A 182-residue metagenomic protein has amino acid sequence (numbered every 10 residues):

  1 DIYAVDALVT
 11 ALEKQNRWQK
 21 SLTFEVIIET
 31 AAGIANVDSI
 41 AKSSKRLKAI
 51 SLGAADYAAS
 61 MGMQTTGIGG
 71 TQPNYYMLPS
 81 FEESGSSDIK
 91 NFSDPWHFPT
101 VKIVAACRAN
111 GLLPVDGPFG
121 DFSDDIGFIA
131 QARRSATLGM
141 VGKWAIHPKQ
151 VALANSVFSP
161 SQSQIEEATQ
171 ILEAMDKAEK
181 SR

Functional and structural regions predicted by a protein language model:
D1-R182: Expand to "…catalyze enediolate/carbanion chemistry for C-C bond making/breaking, isomerization, decarboxylation
